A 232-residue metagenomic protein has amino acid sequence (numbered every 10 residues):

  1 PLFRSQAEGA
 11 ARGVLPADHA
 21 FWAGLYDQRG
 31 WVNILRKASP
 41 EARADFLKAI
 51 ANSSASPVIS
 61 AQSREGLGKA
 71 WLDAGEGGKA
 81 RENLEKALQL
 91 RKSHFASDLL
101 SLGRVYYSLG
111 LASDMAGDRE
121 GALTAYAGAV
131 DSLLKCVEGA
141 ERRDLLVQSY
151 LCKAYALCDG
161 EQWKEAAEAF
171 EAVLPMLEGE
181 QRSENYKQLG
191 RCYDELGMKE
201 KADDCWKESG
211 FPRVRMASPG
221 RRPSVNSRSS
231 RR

Functional and structural regions predicted by a protein language model:
P1-L2: Short, small-residue-biased leader/transition segments that mark boundaries at the very start of proteins
S5-G13, L47-N52, L88-S93, V130-E138 (+2 more regions): Amphipathic alpha-helical segments of tetratricopeptide repeats
A20, V58, D98-L100, A140 (+2 more regions): Residue signature of alpha-solenoid helical repeat architecture, marking inter-repeat boundaries and helix-start
G24, Q62, S101-R104, D144 (+3 more regions): Residue register of alpha-helical TPR repeats
Y126-V130, D194, E200-R215: TPR/TPR-like (Sel1-like) alpha-helical repeat modules
